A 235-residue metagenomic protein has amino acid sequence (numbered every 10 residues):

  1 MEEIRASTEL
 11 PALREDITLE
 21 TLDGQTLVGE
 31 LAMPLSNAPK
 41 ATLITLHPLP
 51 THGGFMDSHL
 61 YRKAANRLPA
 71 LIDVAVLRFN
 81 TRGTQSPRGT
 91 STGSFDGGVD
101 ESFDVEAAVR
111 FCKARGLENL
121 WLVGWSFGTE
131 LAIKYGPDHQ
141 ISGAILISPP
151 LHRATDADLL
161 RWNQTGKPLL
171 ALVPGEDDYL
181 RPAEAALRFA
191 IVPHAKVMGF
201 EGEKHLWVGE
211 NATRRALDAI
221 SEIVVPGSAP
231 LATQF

Functional and structural regions predicted by a protein language model:
M1-N37, A41: N-terminal cap/lid segment of alpha/beta-hydrolase-fold proteins
T26-M33, A38-L117: Serine-hydrolase catalytic machinery in alpha/beta-hydrolase-like enzymes
G124-A132: Gly/Ala-rich beta-loop-alpha elbow adjacent to hydrolase catalytic centers
Q140-L151: A conserved short beta-strand
H152-R153, G175-L180, H205-L206: Acidic catalytic loop of the alpha/beta-hydrolase fold
D158-L159, L180-F189, A212: Short alpha-helix in the alpha/beta-hydrolase fold that links the catalytic acid
T165-G166, A171-V173: Short beta-strand/loop motif that positions the catalytic acidic residue of the alpha/beta-hydrolase fold
E203-R214: Catalytic histidine-centered segment of alpha/beta-hydrolase-like enzymes
